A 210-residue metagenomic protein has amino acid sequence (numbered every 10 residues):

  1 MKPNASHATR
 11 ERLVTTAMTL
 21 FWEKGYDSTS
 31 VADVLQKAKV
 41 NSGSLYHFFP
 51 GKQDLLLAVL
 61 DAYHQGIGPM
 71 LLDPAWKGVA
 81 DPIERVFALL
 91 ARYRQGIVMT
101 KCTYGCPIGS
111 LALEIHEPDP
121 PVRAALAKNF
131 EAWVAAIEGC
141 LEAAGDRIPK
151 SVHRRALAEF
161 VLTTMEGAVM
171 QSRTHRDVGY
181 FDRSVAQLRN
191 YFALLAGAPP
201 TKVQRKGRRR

Functional and structural regions predicted by a protein language model:
R12, T16-D54, A58: Helix-turn-helix
A58, L72-Y104, R154-V161: Hydrophobic alpha-helical connector segments
D61-I67: Short, basic, alpha-helical segments at the C-terminal edge of helix-turn-helix-like DNA-binding modules
G78, P118-P120, A124, F130-L157 (+1 more regions): Hydrophobic alpha-helical bundle segments that form small-molecule/ligand-binding pockets
I83-A88, R92-Q95, V152, A156 (+3 more regions): C-terminal regulatory/oligomerization modules of transcriptional regulators
R85, T100-P121: Amphipathic alpha-helical segments used for helix-helix packing
G96-M99, L162-G179, Y191-P200: Amphipathic C-terminal alpha-helical segment
Y104, G109, S151-Q171, Q187-Y191: Hydrophobic alpha-helical segments that form the core of small-molecule binding pockets and/or dimer interfaces
